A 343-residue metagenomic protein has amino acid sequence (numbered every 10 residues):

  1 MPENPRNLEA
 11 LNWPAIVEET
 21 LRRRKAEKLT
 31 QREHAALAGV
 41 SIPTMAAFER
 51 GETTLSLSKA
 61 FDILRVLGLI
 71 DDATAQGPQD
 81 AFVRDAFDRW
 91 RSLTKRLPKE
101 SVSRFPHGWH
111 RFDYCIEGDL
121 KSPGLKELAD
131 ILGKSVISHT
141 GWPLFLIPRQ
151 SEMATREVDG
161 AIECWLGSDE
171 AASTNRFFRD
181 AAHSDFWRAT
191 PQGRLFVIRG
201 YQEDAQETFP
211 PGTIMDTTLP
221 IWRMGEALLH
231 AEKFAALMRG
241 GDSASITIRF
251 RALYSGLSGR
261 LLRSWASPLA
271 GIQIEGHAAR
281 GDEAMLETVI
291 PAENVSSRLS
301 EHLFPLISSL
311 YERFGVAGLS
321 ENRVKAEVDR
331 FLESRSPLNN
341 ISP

Functional and structural regions predicted by a protein language model:
M1-A26: A short, Lys/Arg-rich alpha-helix, primarily the initiator
E19, T30, S56-K59: Residues that mark the N-terminal boundary/hinge immediately upstream of a DNA-recognition element
K28-A47: Short alpha-helical DNA-recognition segment
R50: Short, conserved catalytic or interaction motifs in soluble domains
S58-T74: DNA major-groove recognition helix of helix-turn-helix/homeodomain DNA-binding modules
Q76-P343: Bergerat-fold GHKL/Histidine-kinase-like ATPase
